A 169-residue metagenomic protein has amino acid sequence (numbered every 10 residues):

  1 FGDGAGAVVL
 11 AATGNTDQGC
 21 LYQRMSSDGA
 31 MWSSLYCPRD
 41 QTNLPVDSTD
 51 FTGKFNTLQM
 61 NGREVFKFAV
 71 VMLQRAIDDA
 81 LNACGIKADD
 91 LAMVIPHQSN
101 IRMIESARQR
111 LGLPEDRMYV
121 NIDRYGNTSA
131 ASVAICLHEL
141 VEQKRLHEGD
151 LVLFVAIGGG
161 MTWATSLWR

Functional and structural regions predicted by a protein language model:
F1-K67, V71, R75, I157: Condensing-enzyme catalytic core mediating Claisen C-C bond formation in acyl metabolism
V65, A80-C84: Short helix-to-loop capping/linker segments positioned immediately adjacent to catalytic or ligand/cofactor-binding
V70-Q74, L81, A92-R169: Claisen-condensing/thiolase-fold acyl-transfer catalytic domains that form or cleave C-C bonds in fatty acid
G85-D90: Short, surface-exposed connector motifs at secondary-structure boundaries
